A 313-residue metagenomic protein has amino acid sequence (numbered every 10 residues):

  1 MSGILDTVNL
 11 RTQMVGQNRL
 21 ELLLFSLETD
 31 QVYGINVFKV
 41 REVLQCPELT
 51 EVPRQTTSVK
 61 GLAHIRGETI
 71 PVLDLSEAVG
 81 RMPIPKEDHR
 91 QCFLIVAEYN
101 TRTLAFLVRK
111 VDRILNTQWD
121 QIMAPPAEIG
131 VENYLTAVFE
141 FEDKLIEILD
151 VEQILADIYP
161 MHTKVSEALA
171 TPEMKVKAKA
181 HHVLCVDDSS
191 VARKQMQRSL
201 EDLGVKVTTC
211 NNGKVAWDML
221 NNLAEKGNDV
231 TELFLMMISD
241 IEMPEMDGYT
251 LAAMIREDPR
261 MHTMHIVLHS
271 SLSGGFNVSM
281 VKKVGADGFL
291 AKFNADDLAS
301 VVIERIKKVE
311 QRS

Functional and structural regions predicted by a protein language model:
M1-M237, I241-T250, E257, H262 (+1 more regions): An acidic, low-aromatic, low-complexity terminal/linker signal
